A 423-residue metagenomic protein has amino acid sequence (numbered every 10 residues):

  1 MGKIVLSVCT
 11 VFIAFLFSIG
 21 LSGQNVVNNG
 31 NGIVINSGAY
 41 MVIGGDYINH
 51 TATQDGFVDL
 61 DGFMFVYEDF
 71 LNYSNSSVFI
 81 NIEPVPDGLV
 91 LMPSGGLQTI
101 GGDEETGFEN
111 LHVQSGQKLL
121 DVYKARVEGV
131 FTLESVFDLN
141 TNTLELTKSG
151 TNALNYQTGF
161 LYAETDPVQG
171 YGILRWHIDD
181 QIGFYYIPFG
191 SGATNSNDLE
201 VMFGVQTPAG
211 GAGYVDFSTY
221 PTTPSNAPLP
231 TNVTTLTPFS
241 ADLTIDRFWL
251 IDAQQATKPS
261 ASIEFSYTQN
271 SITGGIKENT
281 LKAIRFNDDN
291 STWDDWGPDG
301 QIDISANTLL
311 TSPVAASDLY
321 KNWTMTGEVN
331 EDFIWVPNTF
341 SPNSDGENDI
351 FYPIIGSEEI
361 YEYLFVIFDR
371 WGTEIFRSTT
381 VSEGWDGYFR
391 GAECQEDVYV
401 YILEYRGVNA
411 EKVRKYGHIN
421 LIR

Functional and structural regions predicted by a protein language model:
M1-N29, Y320-W323, E328: Bacterial Sec-dependent N-terminal signal peptides
G20-I35, W335-S341: Boundary/junction segments of secreted and surface-exposed precursor proteins
N25-H112, T132-E134, N140-G297, L319 (+1 more regions): Self-processing/autoproteolytic domain segments and adjacent N-terminal interaction modules in large, modular
M64, K118-G129: N-terminal extracellular ligand-recognition/capping segment immediately after the signal peptide
E264-Q269, A306-A316, G384-R390: Exposed aromatic-hydrophobic patches
W296-G297, S312-W335, E358: Short, compositionally biased serine/threonine- and acidic-rich segments at solvent-exposed termini, linkers, or domain
G297-D299, S378: Short hydrophobic alpha-helix segments
N330-R423: Short loop/turn motifs at secondary-structure boundaries
